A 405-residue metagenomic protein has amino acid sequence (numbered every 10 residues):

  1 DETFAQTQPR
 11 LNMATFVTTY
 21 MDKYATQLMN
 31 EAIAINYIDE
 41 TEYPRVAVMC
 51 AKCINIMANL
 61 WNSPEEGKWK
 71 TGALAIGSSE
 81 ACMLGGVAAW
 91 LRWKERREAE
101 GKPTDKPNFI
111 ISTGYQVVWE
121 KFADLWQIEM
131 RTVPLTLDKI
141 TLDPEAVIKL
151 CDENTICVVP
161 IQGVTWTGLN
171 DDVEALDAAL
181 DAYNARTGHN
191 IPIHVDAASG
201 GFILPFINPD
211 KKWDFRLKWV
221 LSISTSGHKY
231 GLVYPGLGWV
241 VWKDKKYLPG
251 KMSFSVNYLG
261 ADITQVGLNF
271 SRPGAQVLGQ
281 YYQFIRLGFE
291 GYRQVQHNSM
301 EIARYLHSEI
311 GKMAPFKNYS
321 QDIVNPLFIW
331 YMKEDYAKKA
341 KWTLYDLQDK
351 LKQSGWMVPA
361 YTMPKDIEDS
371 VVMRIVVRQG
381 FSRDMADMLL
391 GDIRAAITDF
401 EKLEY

Functional and structural regions predicted by a protein language model:
D1-K70, G355-V358, M373, D392-I393: N-terminal entrance/gating region of PLP-dependent enzymes' catalytic architecture
G67-W69, T104, S320-L327, E368-S370: Short Gly/Ser/Thr- and Asp/Glu-enriched loop/turn motifs at secondary-structure junctions
A73-K251, L259: Conserved PLP-enzyme active-site core in the AAT-like
V164, R286-F289, E334-Y336, V377-R383: A generic structural motif
Y183, K365-Y405: PLP-dependent enzyme catalytic core of the Aspartate aminotransferase-like
F206-N325, Y331-Y336: Active-site C-terminal subdomain of aminotransferase-like
Y336-L347, R383-M388: Short, conserved charged micro-motifs
L351-P359, R394-E401: A common structural junction motif
